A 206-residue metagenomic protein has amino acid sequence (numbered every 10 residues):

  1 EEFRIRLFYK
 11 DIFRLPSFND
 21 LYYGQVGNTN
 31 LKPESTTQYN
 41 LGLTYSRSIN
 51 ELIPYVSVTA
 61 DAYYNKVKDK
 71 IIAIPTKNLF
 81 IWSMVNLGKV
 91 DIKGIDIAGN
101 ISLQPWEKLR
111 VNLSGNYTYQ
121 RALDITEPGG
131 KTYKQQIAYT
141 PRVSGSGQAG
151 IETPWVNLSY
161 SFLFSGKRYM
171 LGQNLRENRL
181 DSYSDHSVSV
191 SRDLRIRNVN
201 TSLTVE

Functional and structural regions predicted by a protein language model:
E1, I5, G27-T29, T37-L41 (+5 more regions): Hydrophobic, lipid-facing positions within transmembrane beta-strands of outer-membrane proteins
R6, S17-L21, K70-I74, L123-K131 (+1 more regions): Outer-membrane beta-barrel and related beta-rich outer-membrane complex signature in Gram-negative bacteria
R6-F8, E34-K93, N100, V205: Membrane-embedded beta-barrel scaffold of Gram-negative outer-membrane proteins
L21-N28, I74-S83, P128-Q136, S165-G166 (+1 more regions): Flexible, surface-exposed loop regions and adjacent strand-edge segments of Gram-negative outer-membrane beta-barrel
G24, K32-T36, I53, N78-F80 (+3 more regions): Transmembrane beta-barrel outer-membrane domains
Q38, S48-E51, Q104-L109, R195-S202: Subset of outer-membrane beta-barrel
E51-K66, S83-G172: Gram-negative outer-membrane beta-barrel transporters
K68-D69, A73, F164-L171, V190-E206: C-terminal beta-signal and adjacent terminal beta-strands/loops of Gram-negative outer-membrane beta-barrel proteins
